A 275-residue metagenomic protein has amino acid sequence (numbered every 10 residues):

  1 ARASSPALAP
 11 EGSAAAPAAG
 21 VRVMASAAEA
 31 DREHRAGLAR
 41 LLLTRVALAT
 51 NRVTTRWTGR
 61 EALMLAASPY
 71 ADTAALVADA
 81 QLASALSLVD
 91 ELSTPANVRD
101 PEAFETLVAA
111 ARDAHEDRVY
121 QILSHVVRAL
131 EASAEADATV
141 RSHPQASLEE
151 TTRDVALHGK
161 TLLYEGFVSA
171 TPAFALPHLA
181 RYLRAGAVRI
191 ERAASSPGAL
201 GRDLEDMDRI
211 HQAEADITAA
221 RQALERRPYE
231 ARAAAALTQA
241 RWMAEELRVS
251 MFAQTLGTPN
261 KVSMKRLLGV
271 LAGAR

Functional and structural regions predicted by a protein language model:
A1-R232, A240, A244, S250-T255 (+2 more regions): Acidic, serine/threonine- and proline-rich low-complexity intrinsically disordered segments
